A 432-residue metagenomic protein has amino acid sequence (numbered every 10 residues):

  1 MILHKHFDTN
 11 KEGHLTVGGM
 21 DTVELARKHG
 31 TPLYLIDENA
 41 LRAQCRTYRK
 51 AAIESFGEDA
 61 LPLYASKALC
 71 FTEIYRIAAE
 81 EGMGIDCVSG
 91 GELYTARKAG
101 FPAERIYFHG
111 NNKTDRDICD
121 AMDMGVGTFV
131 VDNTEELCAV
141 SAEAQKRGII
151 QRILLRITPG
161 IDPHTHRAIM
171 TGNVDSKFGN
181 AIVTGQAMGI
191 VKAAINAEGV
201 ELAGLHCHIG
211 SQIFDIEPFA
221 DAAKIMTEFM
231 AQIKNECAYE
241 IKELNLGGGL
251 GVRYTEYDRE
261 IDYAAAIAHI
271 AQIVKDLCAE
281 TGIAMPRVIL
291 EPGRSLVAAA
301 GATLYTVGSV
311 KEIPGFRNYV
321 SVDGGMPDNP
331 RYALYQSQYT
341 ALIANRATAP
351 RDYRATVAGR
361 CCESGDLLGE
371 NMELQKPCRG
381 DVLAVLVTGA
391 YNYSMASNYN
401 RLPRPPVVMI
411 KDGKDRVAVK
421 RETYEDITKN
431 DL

Functional and structural regions predicted by a protein language model:
M1-R152, M188, K192-E201, N235 (+2 more regions): A charged N-terminal "starter" segment
D21, D37-A40, Q44, Y48 (+20 more regions): General structural feature for long, well-ordered alpha-helical segments within catalytic domains of soluble enzymes
R27-Y34, V126-G127, G210, G251 (+2 more regions): A broad detector of the eukaryotic-type serine/threonine protein kinase catalytic domain
A65, R152-T158, H206-H208, N245-G247 (+2 more regions): Short beta-strand segments
A68-C70, G91, N112-T114, N133-E135 (+6 more regions): Active-site-proximal loop/turn and secondary-structure-junction residues that shape catalytic pockets, frequently
Y75-R76, K98, I118-D123, V140-E143 (+6 more regions): Short acidic, glycine/serine/threonine-rich loops at helix termini
G160-S309, L374, L402, K411: Active-site loop/helix belt of alpha/beta enzymes
H269, C278, I283-L432: Charged (often Lys/Glu-rich) extended helix/loop segments that serve as interaction or gating elements
